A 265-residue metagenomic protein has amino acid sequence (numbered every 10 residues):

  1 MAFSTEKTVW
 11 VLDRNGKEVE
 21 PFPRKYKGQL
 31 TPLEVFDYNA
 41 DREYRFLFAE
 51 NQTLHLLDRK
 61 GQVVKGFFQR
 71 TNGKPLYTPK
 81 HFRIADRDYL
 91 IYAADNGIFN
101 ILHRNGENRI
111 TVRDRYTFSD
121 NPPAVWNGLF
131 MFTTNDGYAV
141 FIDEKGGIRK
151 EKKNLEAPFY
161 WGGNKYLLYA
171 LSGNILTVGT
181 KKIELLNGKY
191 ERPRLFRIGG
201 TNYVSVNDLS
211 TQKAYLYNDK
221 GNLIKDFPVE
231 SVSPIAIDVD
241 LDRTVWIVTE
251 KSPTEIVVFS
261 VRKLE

Functional and structural regions predicted by a protein language model:
M1-E265: Extracytoplasmic/lumenal domain signature
